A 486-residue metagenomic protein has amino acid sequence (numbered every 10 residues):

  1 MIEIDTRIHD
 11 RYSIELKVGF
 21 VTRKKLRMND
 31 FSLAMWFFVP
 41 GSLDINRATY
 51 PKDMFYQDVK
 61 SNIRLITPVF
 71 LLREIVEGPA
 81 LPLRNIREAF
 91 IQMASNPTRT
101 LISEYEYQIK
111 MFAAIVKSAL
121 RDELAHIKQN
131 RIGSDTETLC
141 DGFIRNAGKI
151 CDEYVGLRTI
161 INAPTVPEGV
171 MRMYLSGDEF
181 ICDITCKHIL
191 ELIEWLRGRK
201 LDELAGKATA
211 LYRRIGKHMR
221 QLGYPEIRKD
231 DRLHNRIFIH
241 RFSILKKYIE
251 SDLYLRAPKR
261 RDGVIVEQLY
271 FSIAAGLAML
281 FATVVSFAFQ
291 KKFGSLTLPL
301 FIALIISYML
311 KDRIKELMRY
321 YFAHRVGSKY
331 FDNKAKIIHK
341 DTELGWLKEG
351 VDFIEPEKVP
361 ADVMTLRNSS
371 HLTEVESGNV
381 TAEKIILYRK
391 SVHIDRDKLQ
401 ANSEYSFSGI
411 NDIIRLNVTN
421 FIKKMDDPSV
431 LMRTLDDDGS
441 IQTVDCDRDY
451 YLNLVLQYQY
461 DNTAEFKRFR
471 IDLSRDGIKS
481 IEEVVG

Functional and structural regions predicted by a protein language model:
M1-F242: Soluble regions of membrane-associated proteins that transit the secretory/organelle pathway
I4-T6, I14-V18, L33-M35, E349-P356 (+3 more regions): Hydrophobic transmembrane signal anchors and adjacent membrane-proximal interface regions, especially in viral
F20-V21, D30-R73, V363-R475: Structured extramembrane domains adjacent to transmembrane segments
R131, K329, N333-D341, S370: A sequence-level detector of short, solvent-exposed, charge-rich linear segments
E194-L277, F281, R468-S474, I478: Membrane-proximal, non-transmembrane alpha-helical segments
V264-A335: Transmembrane alpha-helical hairpins and terminal membrane-anchor modules
K340-V380: Acidic, Ser/Thr-rich low-complexity segments on the non-lumenal side of membrane proteins
S480-G486: Acidic, serine/threonine- and proline-rich intrinsically disordered appendage/tail regions
